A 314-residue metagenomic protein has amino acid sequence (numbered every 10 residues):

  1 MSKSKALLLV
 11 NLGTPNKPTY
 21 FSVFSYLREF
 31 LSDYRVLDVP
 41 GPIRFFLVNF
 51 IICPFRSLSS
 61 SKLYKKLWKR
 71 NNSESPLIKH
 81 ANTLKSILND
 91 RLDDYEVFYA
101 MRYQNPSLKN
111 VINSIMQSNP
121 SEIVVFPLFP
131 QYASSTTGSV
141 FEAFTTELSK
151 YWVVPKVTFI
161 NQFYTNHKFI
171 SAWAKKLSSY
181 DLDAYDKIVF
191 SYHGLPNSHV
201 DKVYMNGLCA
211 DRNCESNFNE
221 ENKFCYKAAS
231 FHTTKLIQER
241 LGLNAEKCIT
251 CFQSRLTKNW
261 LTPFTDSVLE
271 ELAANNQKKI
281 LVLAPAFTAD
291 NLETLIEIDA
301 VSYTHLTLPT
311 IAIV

Functional and structural regions predicted by a protein language model:
K3-Y99: N-terminal glycine-rich anion-binding loop in soluble enzyme alpha/beta folds
L84-E96, Y151, T233-K247: A structural motif corresponding to the C-terminal end of an alpha-helix and its immediate exit/capping segment
F98-A172: Long, hydrophobic, well-ordered secondary-structure blocks that form the structural core and pocket-lining surfaces
K109-I112, T257-Q277, S302: A short, acidic, amphipathic alpha-helical segment used as a generic capping/interface helix at domain edges
V140-A143, P263-S267, I296-A300: Charged helix-capping and loop-helix junction motifs
N197-A245, L256-P263, V268: Redox- and metal-dependent alpha/beta enzyme cores, enriched for Fe-S-associated oxidoreductases and cofactor-handling
I280, F287-S302: C-terminal functional regions that serve as terminal interaction/effector modules
T304-T310: Conserved small/polar residues in nucleotide/adenosyl-binding loops
